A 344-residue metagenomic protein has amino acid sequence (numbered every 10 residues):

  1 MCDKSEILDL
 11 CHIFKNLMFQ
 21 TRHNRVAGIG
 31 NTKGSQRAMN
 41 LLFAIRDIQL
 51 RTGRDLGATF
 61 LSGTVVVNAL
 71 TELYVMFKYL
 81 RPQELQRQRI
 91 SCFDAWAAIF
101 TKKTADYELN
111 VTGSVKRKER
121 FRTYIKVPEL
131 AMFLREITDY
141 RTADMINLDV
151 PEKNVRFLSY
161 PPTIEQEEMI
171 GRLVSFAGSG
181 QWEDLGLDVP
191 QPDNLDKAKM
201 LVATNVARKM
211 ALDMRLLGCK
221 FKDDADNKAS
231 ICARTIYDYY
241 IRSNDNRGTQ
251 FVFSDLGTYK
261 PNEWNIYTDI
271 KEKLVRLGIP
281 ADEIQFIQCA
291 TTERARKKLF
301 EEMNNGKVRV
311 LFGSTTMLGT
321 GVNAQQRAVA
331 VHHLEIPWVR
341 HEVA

Functional and structural regions predicted by a protein language model:
M1-D3, G34-E72, Y79-K222, D238: Inter-lobe coupling linker of SF2 helicases/translocases
M1-I45: SF2 helicase catalytic motif II
D3, G53-A58, T71, V75 (+5 more regions): Short glycine-/polar-rich loops that comprise or flank the Walker A/P-loop and associated switch/sensor motifs
K15, N68-L70, K297, L311-E335 (+1 more regions): SF2 helicase motor core recognition
Q20-K33, E119-R120, T258-I266: Short, flexible/disordered intra-domain loops and linkers
R22-G28, V75-Y79, Y267-E272, R327-V331: Glycine-rich, phosphate-binding/catalytic loops in enzymes
L148-L311, T316-L318: Conserved Helicase C-terminal RecA-like lobe
